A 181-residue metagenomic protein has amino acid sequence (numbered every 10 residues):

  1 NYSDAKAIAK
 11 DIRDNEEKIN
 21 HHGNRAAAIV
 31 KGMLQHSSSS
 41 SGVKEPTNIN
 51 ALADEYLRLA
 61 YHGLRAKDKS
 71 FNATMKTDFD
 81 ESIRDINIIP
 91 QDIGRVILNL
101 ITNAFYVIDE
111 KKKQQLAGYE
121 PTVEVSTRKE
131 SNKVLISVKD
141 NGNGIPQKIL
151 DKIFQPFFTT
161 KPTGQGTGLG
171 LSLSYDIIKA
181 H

Functional and structural regions predicted by a protein language model:
N1-N24, V30, S40-K44, L64-F71 (+1 more regions): Histidine phosphotransfer helical core of two-component systems
A9-E16, V43-R58, K76: A conserved beta-strand-to-alpha-helix junction within the catalytic ATP-binding
S39-E45, E81, D85-I88, T160: Conserved micro-motifs of the catalytic ATP-binding
I49, G144-K152, G166: Short helix N-cap motif at coil->helix boundaries in the Bergerat
S70-R84: Conserved catalytic submotifs in the C-terminal HATPase_c
Q114-I136: Short beta-strand-loop-beta element adjacent to the nucleotide/active-site pocket used for signaling
D140: Acidic ATP/Mg2+-coordinating residue in the GHKL
I178-K179: Detector for a conserved hydrophobic position within an alpha-helical segment of the HATPase_c
